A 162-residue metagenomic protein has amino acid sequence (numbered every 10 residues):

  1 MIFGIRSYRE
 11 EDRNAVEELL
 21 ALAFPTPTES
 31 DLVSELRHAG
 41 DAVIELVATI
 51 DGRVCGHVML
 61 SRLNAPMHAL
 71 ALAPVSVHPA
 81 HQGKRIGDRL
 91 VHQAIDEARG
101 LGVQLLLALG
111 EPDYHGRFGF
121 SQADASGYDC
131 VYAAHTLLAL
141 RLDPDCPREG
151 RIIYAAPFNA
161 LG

Functional and structural regions predicted by a protein language model:
M1-L32, A42-V54, P144-G162: Short amphipathic alpha-helix that is part of the acyltransferase structural core
V33-H38, S126-Y128: Short, solvent-exposed loop/turn elements at beta->coil junctions and helix N-caps that rim active or binding pockets
V43, A133-L138: Short hydrophobic/aromatic beta-strand or adjacent loop that forms the aromatic wall/cage of a ligand/substrate-binding
V47, R53-R62, H68-S76: Conserved beta-strand in the GNAT
V77, G83-D96, A108: Conserved acetyl-CoA-binding loop-helix of GNAT-fold acetyltransferases
G100, Q104, G110-A134: Conserved active-site alpha-helix within GNAT-family acetyltransferase domains
